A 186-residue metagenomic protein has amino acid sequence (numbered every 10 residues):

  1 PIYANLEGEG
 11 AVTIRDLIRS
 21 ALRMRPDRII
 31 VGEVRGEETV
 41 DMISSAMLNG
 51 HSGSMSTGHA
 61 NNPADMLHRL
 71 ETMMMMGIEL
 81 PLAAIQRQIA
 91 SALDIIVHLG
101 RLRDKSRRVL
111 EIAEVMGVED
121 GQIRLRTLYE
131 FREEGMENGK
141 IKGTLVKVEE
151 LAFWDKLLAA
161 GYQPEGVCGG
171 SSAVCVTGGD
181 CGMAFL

Functional and structural regions predicted by a protein language model:
P1-R19, M66-L70: P-loop NTPase switch/communication element
T13, N62, P81, L151-A152: Secondary-structure junction/capping motif
D16, D41, E150-A152: Short Gly/charged-rich anion-binding patches and loops
A21-D120: Conserved P-loop NTPase nucleotide-binding/switch module
K105-L186: NTP-binding/hydrolysis catalytic cores, primarily Walker-type P-loop NTPases
